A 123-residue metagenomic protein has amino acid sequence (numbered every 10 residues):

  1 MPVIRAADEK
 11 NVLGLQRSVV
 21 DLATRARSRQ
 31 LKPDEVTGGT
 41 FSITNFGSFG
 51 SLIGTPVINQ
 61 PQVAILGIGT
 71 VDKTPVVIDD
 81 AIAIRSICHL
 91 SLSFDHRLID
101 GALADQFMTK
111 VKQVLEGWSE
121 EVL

Functional and structural regions predicted by a protein language model:
M1-L123: C-terminal catalytic/motor cores of large multi-domain enzyme assemblies
